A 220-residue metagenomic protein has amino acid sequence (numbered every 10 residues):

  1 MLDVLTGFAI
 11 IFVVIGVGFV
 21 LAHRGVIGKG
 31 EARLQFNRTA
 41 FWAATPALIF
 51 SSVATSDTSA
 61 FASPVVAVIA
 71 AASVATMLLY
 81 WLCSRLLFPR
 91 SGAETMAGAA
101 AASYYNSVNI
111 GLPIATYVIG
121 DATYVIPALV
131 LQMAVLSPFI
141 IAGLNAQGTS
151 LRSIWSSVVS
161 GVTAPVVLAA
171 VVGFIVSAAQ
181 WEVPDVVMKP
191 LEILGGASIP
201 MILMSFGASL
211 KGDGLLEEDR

Functional and structural regions predicted by a protein language model:
M1-R220: Alpha-helical transmembrane segments of multi-pass small-molecule/ion transporters
